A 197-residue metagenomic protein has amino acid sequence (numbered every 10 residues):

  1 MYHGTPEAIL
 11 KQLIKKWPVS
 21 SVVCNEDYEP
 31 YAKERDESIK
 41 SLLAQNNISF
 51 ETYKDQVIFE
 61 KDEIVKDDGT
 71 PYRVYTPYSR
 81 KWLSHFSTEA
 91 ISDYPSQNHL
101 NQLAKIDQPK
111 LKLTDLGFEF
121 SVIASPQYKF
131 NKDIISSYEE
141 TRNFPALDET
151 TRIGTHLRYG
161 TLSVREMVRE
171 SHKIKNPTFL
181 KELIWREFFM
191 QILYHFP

Functional and structural regions predicted by a protein language model:
M1-F86, K175: Trp/Phe/Arg-rich N-terminal binding region typifying the photolyase-homology
P71-P197: Glycine/tryptophan-enriched, flexible segments
